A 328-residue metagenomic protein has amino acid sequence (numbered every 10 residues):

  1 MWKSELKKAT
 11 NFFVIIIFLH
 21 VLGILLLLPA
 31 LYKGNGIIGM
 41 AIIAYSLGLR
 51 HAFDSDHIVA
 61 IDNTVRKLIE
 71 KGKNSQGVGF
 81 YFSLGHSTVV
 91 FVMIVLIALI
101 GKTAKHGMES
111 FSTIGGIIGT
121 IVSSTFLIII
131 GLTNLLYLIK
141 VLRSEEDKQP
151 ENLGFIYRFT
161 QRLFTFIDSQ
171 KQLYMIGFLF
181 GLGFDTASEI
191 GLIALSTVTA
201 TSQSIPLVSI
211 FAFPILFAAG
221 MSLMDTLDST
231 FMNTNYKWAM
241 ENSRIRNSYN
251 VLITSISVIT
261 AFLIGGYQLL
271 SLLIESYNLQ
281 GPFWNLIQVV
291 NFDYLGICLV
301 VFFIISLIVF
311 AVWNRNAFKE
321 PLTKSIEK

Functional and structural regions predicted by a protein language model:
M1-N11, V198-V208, M224, T230-K328: C-terminal regulatory/interaction regions
E5-F18, I24-F53, S75-F80, R158-G183 (+1 more regions): Small-residue-enriched transmembrane helix starts and helix-helix packing motifs in multi-pass inner-membrane proteins
K7, N11-L25, G77-V78, S83-N152: Membrane helix-loop-helix hairpins that form the core translocation module of multi-pass transporters
H20, D54, H86, I128 (+3 more regions): Divalent metal-coordination and catalytic microenvironments
L26-A30, I38-H106, G191-F211, T234-N235: Juxtamembrane transmembrane-helix termini in multi-pass membrane transport proteins
F53, H57, L136-K148, L223-W238: Membrane-water interface of transmembrane alpha-helices
G77-M93, L216, G220, L252-L269: Hydrophobic alpha-helical membrane-insertion segments
L99, I176-L192, F262-Q280: Alpha-helical transmembrane segments and their membrane-interface junctions in multi-pass membrane proteins
